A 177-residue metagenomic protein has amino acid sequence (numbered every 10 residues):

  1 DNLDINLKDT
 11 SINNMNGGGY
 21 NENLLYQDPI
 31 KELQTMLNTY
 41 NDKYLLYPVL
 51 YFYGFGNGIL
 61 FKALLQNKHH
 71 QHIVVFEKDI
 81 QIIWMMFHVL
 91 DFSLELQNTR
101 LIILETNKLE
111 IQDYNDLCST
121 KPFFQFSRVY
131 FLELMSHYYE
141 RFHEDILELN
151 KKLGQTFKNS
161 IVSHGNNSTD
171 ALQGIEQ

Functional and structural regions predicted by a protein language model:
D1-Q177: N-terminal donor/sugar-recognition subdomains of glycan-related enzymes, prototypically the membrane-proximal stem
